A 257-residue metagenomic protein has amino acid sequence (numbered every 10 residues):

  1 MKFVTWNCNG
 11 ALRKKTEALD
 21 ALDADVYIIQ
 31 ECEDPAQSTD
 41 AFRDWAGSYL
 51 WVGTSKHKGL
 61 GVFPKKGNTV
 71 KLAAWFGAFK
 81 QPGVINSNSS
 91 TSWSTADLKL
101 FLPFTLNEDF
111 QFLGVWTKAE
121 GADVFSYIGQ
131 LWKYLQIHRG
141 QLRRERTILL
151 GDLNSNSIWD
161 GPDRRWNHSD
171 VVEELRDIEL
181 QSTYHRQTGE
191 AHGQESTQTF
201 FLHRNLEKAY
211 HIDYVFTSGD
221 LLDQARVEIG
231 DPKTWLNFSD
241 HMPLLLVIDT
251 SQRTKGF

Functional and structural regions predicted by a protein language model:
M1-G61, S251-F257: N-terminal, active-site-proximal structural segment of metallo-dependent hydrolase catalytic domains
F3-C8, A18-S38, F112, Y134-G161 (+4 more regions): Active-site beta-strand/loop signature of hydrolases that rely on acidic residues for catalysis
L12-K14, P35-S38, G59, K71 (+3 more regions): Short catalytic/ligand-binding loop motif for oxyanion handling, primarily in non-cytosolic enzymes, centered on
E33-Q111, V115-T117: Structured beta-strand-rich core segments of catalytic domains in phosphoester-bond hydrolases
W51, L202-N205, K233-N237: Short proline/glycine-enriched turn/loop segments at secondary-structure junctions
S55-W75, L202-Q224, I248-D249: Conserved beta strand-loop-helix elements of the APE1-like EEP
F110-S126, E173-R176: Active-site-proximal loop/helix segment associated with metal-binding centers of metalloenzymes
G129-I212, T217: Metal-dependent phosphoesterases centered on the DNase I-like endonuclease/exonuclease/phosphatase
